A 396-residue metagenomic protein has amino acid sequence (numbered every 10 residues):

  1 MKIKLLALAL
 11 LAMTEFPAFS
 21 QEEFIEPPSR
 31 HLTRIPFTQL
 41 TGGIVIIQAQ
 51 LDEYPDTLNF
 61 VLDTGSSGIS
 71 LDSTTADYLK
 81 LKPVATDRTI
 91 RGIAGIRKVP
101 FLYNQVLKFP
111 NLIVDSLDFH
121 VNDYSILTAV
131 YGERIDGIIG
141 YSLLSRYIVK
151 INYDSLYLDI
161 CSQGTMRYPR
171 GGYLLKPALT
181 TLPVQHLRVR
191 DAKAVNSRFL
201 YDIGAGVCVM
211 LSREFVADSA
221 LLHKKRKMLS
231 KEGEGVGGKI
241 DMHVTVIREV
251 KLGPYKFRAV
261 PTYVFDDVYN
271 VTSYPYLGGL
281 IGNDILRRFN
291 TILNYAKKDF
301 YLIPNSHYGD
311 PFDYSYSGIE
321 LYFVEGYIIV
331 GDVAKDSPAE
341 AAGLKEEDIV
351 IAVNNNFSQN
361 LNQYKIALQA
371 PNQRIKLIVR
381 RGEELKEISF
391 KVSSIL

Functional and structural regions predicted by a protein language model:
M1-E26: Bacterial Sec-dependent N-terminal signal peptides
F19-L396: Pepsin/retropepsin-fold aspartyl endopeptidases
